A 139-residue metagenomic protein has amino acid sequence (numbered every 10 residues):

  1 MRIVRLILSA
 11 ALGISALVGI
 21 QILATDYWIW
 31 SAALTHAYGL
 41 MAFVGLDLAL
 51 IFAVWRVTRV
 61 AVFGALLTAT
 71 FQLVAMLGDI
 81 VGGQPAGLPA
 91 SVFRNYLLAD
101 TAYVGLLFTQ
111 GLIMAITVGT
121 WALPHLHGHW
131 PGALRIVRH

Functional and structural regions predicted by a protein language model:
M1-H139: Topology signature of small-to-medium multi-pass alpha-helical membrane proteins
